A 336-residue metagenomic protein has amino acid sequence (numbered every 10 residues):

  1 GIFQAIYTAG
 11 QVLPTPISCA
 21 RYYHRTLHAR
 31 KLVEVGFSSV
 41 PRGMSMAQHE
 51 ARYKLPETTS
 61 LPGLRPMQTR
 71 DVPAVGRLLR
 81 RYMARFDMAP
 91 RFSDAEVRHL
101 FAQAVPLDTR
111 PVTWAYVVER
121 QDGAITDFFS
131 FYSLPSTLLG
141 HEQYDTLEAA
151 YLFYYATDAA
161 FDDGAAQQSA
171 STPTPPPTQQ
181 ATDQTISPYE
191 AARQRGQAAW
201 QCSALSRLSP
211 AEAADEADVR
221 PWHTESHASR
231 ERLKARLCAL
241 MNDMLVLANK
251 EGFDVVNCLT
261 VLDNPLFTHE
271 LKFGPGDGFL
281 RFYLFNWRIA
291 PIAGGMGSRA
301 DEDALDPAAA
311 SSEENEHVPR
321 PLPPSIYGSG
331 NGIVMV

Functional and structural regions predicted by a protein language model:
G1-S18, Y23, L27-R30, T58-R70 (+5 more regions): A structural/positional concept
F3-L55, S130-V336: Active-site/acyl-donor-binding loops of N-acyltransferases
R42-E96, A149-A150, I326-M335: Short amphipathic alpha-helix that is part of the acyltransferase structural core
Q68-T69, P106-P111, Q143-T146: Short, low-complexity cationic-aromatic patches
D71-A84, G123-H141: Membrane-interfacial loop- and helix-cap regions that link adjacent transmembrane helices in polytopic membrane proteins
A95, H99-S133, L139: Conserved beta-hairpin
